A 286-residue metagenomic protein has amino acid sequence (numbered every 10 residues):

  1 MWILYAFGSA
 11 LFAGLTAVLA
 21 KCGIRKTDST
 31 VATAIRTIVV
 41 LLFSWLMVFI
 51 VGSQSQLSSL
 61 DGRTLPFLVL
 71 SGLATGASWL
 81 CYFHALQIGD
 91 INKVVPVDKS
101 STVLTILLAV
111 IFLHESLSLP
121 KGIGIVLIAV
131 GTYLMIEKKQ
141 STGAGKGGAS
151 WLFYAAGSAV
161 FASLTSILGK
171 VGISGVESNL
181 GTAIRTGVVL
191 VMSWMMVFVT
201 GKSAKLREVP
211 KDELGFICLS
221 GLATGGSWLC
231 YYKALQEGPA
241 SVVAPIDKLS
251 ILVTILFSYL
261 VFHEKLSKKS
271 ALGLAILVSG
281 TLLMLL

Functional and structural regions predicted by a protein language model:
M1-A13, S58-T75, H114-V130, E177-V191 (+1 more regions): Structural signature of hydrophobic alpha-helical transmembrane segments
M1-F12, A20-L68, W79-G89, E137-Y154 (+3 more regions): Membrane-interface interhelical linkers
M1-G8, V103-V160, S267-L286: Juxtamembrane helix-loop boundary signature in multi-pass membrane transporters
A10, G14, V18, W45 (+10 more regions): Hydrophobic/small/kink-forming positions within alpha-helical transmembrane segments of polytopic membrane proteins
G23, A32, A85, I111-L113 (+5 more regions): Hydrophobic/aromatic residues within transmembrane alpha-helices of multi-pass small-molecule transporters
D28-S29, D90, L113, L117 (+3 more regions): A helix-boundary/kink motif common to multi-pass secondary transporters, especially Major Facilitator Superfamily
I38-F43, V97-I111, V188-M192, I246-L260 (+1 more regions): Alpha-helical transmembrane segments of compact multi-pass small-molecule transporters, enriched in specific families
S44-S55, T105-S118, F161-S174, A223-E237 (+1 more regions): Hydrophobic alpha-helical transmembrane segments in multi-pass integral membrane proteins
